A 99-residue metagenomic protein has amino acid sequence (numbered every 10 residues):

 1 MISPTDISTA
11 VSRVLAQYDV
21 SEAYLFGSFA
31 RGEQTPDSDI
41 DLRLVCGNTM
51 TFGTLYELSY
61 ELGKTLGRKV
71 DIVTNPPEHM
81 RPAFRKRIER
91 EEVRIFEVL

Functional and structural regions predicted by a protein language model:
M1-Y24, A30-P36, G47-L99: Catalytic core of pol beta-like nucleotidyltransferases
D41-L44: Short beta-strand->loop micro-motif that forms the acidic, two-metal-ion catalytic signature in nucleotide-processing
